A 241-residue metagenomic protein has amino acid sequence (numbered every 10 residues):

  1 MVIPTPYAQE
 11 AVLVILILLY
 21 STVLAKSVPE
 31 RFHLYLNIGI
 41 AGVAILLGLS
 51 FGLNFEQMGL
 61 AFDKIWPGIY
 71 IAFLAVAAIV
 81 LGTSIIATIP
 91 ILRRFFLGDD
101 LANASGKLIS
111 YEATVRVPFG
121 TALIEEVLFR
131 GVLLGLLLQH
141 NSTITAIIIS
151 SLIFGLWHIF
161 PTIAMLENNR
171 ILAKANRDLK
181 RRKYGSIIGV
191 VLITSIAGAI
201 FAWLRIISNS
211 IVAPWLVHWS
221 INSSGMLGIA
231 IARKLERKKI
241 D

Functional and structural regions predicted by a protein language model:
V2-E56, L60, P67-I71, N103-A104 (+1 more regions): Alpha-helical transmembrane segments in multi-pass membrane proteins
P4-T5, A25-L36, I89-P90, I109 (+4 more regions): Short, structured coil/loop segments at alpha-helix boundaries
Y7-K26, I91-F96, G135-I144, P161-L166: Hydrophobic alpha-helical transmembrane segments
I17-L24, A44-G52, G82-A87, H158 (+2 more regions): Structural signal for membrane-spanning alpha-helices in multi-pass inner-membrane proteins, emphasizing helix cores
S27-R31, F55-I124, L134, L138-H140 (+2 more regions): Juxtamembrane helix-loop-helix connectors linking adjacent transmembrane helices in multi-pass membrane enzymes
I38, G42, A77-S84, L152 (+1 more regions): Hydrophobic alpha-helical transmembrane segments of multipass integral membrane proteins
L108-D241: Transmembrane helix-loop-helix hairpins at the membrane interface of multi-pass integral membrane proteins
